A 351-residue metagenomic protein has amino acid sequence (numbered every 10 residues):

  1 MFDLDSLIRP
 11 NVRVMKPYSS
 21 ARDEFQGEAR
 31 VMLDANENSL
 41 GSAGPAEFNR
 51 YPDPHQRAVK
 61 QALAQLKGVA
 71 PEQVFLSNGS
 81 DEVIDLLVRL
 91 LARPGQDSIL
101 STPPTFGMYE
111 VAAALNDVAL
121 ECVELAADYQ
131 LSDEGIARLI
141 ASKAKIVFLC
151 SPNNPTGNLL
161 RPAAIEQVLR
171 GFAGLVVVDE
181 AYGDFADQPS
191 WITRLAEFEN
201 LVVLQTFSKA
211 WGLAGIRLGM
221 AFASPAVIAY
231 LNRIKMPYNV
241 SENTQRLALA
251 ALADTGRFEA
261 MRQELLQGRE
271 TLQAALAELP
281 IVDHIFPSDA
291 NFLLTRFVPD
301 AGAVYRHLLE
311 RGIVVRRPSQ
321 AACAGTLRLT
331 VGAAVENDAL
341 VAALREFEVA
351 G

Functional and structural regions predicted by a protein language model:
M1-A58, A62-Q65: N-terminal "arm"/small-domain region of PLP-dependent enzymes with the aminotransferase-like
Q56-S98, N116: Phosphate-binding glycine-rich loop
L90-A112, E124-A126: Conserved PLP-anchoring active-site segment centered on the Schiff-base-forming lysine
P103, A119-A127, Q205, P318-S319: Short beta->alpha connector loops at strand-helix junctions that form conserved, small/polar/Pro-enriched
A114, L131-S142, P155-V176, E180-L213: Active-site pre-lysine segment of PLP-dependent enzymes
A163, H307-R311, R316, Q320-G351: PLP-dependent enzyme catalytic core of the Aspartate aminotransferase-like
N200-E278, H284-I285: PLP-dependent aminotransferase class I/II
L265-L266, E278-R311, L327: Conserved PLP-binding catalytic core of the aspartate aminotransferase-like
